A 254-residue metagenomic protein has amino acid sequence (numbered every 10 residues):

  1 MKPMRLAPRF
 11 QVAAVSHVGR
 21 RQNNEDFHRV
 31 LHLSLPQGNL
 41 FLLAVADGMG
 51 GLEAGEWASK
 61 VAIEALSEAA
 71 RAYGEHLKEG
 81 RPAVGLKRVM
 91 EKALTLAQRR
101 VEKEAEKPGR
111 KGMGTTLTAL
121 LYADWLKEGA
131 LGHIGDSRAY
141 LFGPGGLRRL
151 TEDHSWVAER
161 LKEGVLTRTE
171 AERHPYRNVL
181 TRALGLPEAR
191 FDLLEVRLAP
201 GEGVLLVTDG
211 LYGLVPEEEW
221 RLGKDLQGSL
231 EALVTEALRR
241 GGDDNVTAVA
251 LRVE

Functional and structural regions predicted by a protein language model:
M1-E254: PP2C/PPM-type serine/threonine phosphatase catalytic domain
